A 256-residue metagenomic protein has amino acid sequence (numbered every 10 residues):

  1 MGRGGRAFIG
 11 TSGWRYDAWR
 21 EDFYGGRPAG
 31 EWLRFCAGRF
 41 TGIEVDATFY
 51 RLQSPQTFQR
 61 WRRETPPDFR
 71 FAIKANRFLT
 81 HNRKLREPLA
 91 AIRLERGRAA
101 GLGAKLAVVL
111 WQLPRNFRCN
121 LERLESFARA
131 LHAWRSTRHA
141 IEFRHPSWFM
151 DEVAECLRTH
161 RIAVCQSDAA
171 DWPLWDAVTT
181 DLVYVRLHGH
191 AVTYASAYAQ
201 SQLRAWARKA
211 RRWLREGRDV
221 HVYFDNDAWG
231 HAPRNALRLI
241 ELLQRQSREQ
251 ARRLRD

Functional and structural regions predicted by a protein language model:
M1-D256: Residues lining hydrophobic/aromatic ligand-binding pockets adjacent to catalytic sites
